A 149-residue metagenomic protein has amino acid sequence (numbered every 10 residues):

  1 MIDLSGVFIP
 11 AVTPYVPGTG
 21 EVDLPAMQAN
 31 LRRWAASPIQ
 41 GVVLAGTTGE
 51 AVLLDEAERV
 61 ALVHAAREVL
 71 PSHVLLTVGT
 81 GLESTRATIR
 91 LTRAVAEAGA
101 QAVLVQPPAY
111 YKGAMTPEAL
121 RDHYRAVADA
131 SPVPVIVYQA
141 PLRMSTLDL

Functional and structural regions predicted by a protein language model:
I2-L147: Active-site beta->alpha loop and helix N-cap motifs at the rims of alpha/beta catalytic domains
